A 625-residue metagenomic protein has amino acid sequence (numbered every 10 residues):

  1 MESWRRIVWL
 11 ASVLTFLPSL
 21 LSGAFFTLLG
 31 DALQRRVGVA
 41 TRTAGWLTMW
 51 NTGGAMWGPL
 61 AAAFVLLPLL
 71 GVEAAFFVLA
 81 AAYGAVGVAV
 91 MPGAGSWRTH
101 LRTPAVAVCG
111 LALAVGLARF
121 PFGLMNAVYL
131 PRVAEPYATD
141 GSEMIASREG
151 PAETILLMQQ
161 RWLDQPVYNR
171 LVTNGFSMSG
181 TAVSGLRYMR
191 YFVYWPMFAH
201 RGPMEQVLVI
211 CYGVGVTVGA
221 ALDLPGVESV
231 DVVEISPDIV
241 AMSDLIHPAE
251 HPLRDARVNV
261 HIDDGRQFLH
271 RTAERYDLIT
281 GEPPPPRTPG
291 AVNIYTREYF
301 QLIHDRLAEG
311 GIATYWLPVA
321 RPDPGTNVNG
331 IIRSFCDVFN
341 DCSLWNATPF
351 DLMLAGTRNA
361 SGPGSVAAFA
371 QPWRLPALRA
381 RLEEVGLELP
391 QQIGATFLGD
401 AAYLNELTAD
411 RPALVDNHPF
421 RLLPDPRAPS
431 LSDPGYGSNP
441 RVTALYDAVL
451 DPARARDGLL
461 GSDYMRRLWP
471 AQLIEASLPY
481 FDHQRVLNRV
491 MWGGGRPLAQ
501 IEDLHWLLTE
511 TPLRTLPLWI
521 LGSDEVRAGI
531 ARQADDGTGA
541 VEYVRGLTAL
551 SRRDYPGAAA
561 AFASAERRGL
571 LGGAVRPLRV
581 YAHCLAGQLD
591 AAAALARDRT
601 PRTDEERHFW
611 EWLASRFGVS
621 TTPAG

Functional and structural regions predicted by a protein language model:
M1, S12, M91, R98-Q206 (+3 more regions): Soluble small-group transferase modules, centered on the S-adenosyl donor enzyme superfamily
G45-P92: Membrane-embedded alpha-helical segments of integral membrane proteins
G180-I332, C336, N340: The AdoMet/dcAdoMet-binding core of the Class I SAM-like
D524, Y555-P556, L589: TPR-repeat structural position
A540, V544, L578, L585 (+1 more regions): "A position-specific structural signal for the A-helix of alpha-solenoid helical repeats
